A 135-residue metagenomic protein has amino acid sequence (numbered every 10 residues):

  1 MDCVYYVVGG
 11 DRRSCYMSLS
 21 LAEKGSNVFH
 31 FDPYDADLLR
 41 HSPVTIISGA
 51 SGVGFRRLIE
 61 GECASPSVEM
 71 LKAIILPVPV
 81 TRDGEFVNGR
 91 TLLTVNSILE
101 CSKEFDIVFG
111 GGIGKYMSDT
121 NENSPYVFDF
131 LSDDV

Functional and structural regions predicted by a protein language model:
M1-D2, A22-E23, S65-K72, L99-E104: Flexible, charged surface loops at secondary-structure boundaries
V4, N27-F29, I107: Residues at the starts of beta-strands that form the adenosine-phosphate
V4-L21, V135: Glycine-rich adenosine-cofactor-binding loop
D11, Y34, G114: Residues in the short beta-alpha loop(s) of Rossmann-like NAD(P)-binding domains
K24-V44: NAD(P)-binding Rossmann-fold cofactor-contacting core
D32-A36, S51-V53, L131-D134: Short, acidic/turn-prone active-site loops that include or flank metal/cofactor- and phosphate-binding residues
T45-L93: Rossmann-like NAD(P)-binding element
I75-D134: Glycine/serine-rich phosphate-binding loop and adjoining beta1-alpha1 elements at the start of nucleotide-handling
